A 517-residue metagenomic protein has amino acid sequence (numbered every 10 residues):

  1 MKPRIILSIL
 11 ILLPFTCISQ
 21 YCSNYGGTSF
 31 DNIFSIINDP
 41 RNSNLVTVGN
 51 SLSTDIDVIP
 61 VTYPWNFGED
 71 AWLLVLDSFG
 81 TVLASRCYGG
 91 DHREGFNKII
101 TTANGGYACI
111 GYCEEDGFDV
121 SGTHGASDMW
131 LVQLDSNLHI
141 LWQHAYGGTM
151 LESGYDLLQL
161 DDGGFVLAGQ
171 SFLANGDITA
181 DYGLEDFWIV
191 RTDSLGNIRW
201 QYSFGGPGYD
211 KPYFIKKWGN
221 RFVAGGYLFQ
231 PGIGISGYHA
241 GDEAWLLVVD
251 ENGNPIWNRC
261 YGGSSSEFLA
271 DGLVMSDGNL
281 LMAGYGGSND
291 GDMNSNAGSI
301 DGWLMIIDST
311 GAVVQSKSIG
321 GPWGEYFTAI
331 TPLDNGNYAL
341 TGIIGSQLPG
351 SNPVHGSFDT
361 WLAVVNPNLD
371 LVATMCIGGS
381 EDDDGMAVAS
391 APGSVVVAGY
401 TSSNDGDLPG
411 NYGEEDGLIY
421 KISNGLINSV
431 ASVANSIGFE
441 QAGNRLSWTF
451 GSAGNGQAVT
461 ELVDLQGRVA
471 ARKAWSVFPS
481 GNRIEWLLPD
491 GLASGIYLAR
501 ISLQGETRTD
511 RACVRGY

Functional and structural regions predicted by a protein language model:
R4-T16: Sec-dependent N-terminal signal peptides
I18-V430, Q466: A sequence-level/structural motif corresponding to short, flexible coil/turn segments enriched in small polar residues
T192, V249, I307, G451-A453 (+2 more regions): Hydrophobic loop/turn residues within beta-sheet-rich immunoglobulin-like superfamily modules
M275, S390, Q441, A453 (+2 more regions): Surface-exposed coil/turn segments at beta-strand junctions on protein surfaces, enriched
I422-N455, T507, R515-Y517: Residue-level detector of functionally pivotal "anchor" positions at catalytic/ligand-binding pockets or at interdomain
W448, R472, S476-P479, E485-Y517: C-terminal tail/sorting-segment detector
A458-T460: Short beta-strand elements bearing conserved aromatic residues within extracellular beta-rich modules
L462-A470, Y497: Short, glycine-anchored, charge-dense loop/turn motifs used at functional sites
